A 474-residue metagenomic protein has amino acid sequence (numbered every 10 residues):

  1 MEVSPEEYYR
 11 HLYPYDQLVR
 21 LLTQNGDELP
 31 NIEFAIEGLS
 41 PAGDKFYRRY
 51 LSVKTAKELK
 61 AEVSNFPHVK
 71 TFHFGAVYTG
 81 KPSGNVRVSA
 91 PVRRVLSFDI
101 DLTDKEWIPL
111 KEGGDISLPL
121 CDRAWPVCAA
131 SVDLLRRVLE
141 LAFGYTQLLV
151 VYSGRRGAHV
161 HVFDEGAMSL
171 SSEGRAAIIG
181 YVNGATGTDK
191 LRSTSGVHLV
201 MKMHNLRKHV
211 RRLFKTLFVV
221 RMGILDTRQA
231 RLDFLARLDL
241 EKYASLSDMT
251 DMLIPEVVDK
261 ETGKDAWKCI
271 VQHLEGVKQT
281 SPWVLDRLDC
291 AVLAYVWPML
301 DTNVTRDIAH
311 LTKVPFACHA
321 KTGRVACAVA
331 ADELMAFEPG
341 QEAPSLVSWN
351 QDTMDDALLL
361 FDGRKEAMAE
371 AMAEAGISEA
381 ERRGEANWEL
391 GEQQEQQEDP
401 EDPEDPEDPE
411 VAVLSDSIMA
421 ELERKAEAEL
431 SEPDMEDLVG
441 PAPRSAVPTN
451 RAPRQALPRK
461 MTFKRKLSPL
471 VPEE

Functional and structural regions predicted by a protein language model:
E2-S117, T302-V304, A320, R324 (+3 more regions): SsDNA-processing nucleotidyl-transfer enzymes
P82-V88, R136-E140, G144-Y152: Catalytic micro-motifs at enzyme active sites that drive phosphoryl/nucleotidyl and oxygen chemistry
R87-L120, A185, K190, T194-V200 (+3 more regions): Residues forming anionic-ligand binding surfaces in small-molecule and nucleic-acid pockets of primarily soluble enzymes
V95-F98, E140, Q147-E173, K313-V314: Histidine-centered divalent-metal-coordination microenvironment in nucleic-acid enzymes
P119-Y145, A291: Long, well-ordered alpha-helical scaffolding segments within enzyme catalytic domains, especially pronounced
V182-A291: Long, charge-rich alpha-helical interaction segments
Q394-E410: Intrinsically disordered, low-complexity segments used as extracellular stalks/linkers and nuclear/regulatory IDRs
D405-E474: Long, low-complexity intrinsically disordered regions
